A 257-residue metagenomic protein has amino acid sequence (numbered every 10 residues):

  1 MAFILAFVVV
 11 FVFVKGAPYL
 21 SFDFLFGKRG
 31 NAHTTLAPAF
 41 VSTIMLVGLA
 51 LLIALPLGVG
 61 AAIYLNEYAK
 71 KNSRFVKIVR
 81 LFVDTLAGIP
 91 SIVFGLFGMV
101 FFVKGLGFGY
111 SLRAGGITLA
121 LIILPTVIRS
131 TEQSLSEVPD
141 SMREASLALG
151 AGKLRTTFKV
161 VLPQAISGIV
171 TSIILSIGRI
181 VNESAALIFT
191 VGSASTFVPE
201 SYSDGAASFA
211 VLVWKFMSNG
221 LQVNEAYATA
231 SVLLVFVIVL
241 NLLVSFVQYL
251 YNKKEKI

Functional and structural regions predicted by a protein language model:
V12-L52, N72, K215-N224: Periplasmic/extracellular loop-to-transmembrane helix junction in inner-membrane transport proteins
V41, M45-I53, L57, A61 (+4 more regions): Hydrophobic alpha-helical transmembrane segments of multipass integral membrane proteins, especially permease/channel
A50-V83, L96, V244-K253: Transmembrane-helix boundary motif in ABC transporter permease subunits
L65, S136, I174, W214-I257: C-terminal transmembrane helix and the adjacent membrane-cytosol boundary/short C-terminal tail of inner/organellar
D84-A120: Generic hydrophobic transmembrane alpha-helix motif, especially the helices
P90, L149-G150, P163: Glycine/proline-centered hinge or cleavage motifs at structural transition points of membrane proteins
K153-V191: Transmembrane alpha-helices
L187-L234: Interhelical loop and adjacent transmembrane-helix boundary motif in polytopic membrane transport permeases
